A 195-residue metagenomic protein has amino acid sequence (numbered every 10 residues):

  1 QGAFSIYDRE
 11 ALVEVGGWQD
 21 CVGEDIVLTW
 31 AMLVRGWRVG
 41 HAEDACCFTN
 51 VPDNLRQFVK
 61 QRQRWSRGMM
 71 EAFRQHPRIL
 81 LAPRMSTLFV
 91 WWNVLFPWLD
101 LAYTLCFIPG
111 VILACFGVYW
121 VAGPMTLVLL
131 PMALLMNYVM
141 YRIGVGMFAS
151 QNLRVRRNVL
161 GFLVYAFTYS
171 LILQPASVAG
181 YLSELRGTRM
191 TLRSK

Functional and structural regions predicted by a protein language model:
Q1-T87, W91, L95, S194: Non-transmembrane catalytic domains and loops of membrane-associated enzymes and transporters that build or traffic
F96-G187: Membrane-embedded multi-pass helical conduit in multi-pass membrane proteins, especially envelope-biosynthetic
R189-K195: Hydrophobic alpha-helical transmembrane segments and immediately flanking/interface helices in integral membrane
